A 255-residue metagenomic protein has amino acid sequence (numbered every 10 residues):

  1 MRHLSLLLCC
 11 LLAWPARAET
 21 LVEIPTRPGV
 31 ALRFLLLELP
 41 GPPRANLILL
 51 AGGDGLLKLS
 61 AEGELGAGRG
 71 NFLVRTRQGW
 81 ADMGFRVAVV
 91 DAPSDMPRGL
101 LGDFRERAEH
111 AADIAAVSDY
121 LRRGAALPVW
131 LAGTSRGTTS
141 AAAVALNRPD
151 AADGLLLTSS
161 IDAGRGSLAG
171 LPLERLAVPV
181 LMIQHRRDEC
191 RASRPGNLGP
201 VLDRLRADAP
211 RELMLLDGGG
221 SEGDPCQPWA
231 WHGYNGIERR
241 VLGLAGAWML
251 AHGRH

Functional and structural regions predicted by a protein language model:
S5-A13: Bacterial N-terminal signal peptides
A18-P42: N-terminal cap/lid segment of alpha/beta-hydrolase-fold proteins
P40-G79: Short, surface-exposed "cap/lid" segments of acyl-processing enzymes
F72, G99-G124: Alpha/beta-hydrolase active-site loop
R77-P97: Conserved alpha/beta-hydrolase
D119-R175: Primarily recognizes the serine-hydrolase "nucleophile elbow" in alpha/beta-hydrolase and SGNH/GDSL folds
G154-G218: The feature captures the conserved acid-bearing segment of alpha/beta-hydrolase catalytic domains
P210-H255: C-terminal catalytic histidine-bearing segment of alpha/beta-hydrolase fold enzymes
